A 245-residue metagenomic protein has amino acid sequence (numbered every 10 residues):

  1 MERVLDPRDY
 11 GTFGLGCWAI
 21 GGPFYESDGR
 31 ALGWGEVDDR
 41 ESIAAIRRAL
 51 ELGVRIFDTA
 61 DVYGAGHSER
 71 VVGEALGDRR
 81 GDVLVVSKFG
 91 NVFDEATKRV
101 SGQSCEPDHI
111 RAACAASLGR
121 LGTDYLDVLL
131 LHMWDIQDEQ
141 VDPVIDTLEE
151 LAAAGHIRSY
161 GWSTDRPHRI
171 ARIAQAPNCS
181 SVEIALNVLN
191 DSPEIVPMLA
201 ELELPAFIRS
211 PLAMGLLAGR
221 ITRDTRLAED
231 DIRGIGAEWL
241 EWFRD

Functional and structural regions predicted by a protein language model:
M1-V83: N-terminal binding-site loop/beta-alpha segment at the start of enzyme catalytic domains that lines or forms
L5-D9, E51, G73-L84, L118-G122 (+3 more regions): Acidic (Asp/Glu)-rich catalytic clusters
L15, S42, A49, F57 (+8 more regions): Conserved, mostly hydrophobic/aromatic
F24-R40, A96-R111, W134-Q137: Active-site mouth loops of central-metabolism enzymes
I46, E69, G73, R111-L118 (+3 more regions): Generic structural signal for well-ordered alpha-helices, preferentially at hydrophobic/aromatic core positions
D82-E95, L129: A short, structured active-site edge motif that brings together acidic residues
L118-Q137: Active-site groove signature of glycoside hydrolases
M133-D245: Beta/alpha (TIM)-barrel catalytic core signal, keyed to glycine-rich beta->alpha loops juxtaposed to Asp/Glu that bind
